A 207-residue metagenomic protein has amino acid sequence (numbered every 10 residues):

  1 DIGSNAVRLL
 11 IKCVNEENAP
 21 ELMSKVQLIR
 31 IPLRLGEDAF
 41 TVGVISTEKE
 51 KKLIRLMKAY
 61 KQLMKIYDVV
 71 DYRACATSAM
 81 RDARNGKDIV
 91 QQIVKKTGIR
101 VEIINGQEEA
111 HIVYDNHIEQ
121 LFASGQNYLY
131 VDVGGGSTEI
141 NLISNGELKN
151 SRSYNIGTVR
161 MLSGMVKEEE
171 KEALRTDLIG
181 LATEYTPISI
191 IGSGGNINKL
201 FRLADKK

Functional and structural regions predicted by a protein language model:
I2, L10-Y130, N141-K207: Nucleotide/phosphate-binding catalytic cleft detector across ATP-hydrolyzing and phosphate-transferring enzymes
N5-V7, G136: Conserved Rossmann-like nucleotide-cofactor binding loop
